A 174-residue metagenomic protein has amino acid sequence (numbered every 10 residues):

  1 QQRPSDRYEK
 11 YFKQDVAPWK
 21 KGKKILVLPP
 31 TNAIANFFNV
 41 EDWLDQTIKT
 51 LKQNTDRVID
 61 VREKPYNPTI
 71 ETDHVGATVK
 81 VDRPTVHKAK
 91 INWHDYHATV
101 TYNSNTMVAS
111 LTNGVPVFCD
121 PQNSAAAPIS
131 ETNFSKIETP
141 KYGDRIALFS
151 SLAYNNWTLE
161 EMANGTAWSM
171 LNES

Functional and structural regions predicted by a protein language model:
Q1-G22, N36-F38, P128-S174: Leloir-type glycosyltransferase catalytic cores
K13-Q14, D45, T85-K88: A generic local structural motif
K20-E71: Conserved catalytic-core segment of nucleotide-activated headgroup transferases in glycan assembly
K24-I25, R57-I59, V117, I146-L152: Hydrophobic anchor at the start of a short beta-strand that flanks the dinucleotide cofactor-binding loop
T50-Q53, S110, S124-A127: Glycine-rich loops and low-complexity Gly/Arg-rich segments that provide flexible linkers or classic glycine-based
D60-N113: Donor nucleotide-activated moiety binding/catalytic core segment of transferases that use nucleotide-activated donors
T78-K88, F118, E131-E138: Short acidic-hydrophobic, aromatic-tinged amphipathic segments that line or gate anion-handling sites
N103-M107, V117-S130: Short glycine/proline-centered loop/turn elements that form peptide/ligand docking sites
